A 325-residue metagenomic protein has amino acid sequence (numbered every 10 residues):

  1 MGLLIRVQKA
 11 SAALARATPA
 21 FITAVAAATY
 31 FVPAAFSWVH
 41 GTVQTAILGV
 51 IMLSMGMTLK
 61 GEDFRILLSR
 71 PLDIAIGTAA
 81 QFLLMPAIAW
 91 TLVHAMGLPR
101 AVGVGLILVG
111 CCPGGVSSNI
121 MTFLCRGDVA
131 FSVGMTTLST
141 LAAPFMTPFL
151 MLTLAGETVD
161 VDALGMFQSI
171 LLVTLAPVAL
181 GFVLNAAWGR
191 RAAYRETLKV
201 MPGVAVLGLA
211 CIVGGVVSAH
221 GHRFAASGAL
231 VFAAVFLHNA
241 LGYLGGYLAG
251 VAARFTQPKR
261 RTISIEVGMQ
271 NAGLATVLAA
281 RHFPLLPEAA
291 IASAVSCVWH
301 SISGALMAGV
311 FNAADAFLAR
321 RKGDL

Functional and structural regions predicted by a protein language model:
M1-T58, E62-L325: Alpha-helical transmembrane segments of multi-pass small-molecule/ion transporters
